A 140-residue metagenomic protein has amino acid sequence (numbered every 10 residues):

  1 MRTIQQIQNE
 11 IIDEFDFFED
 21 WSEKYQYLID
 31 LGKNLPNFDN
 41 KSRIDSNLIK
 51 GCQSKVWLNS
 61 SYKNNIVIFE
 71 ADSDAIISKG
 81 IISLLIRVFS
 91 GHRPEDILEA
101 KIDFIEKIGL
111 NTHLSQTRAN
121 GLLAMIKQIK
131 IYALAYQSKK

Functional and structural regions predicted by a protein language model:
M1-K55, Y62-V67, D103-A124, Q128-K140: N-terminal intrinsically disordered, cationic/polar leader segments that include organellar targeting peptides
W57-N59, L84: Short, hydrophobic/aromatic-rich beta-strand segments within well-structured domains
F69-A71: Extended, non-catalytic structural segments that build the interaction scaffolds of large macromolecular assemblies
S73-A75: A short interface-forming secondary-structure element
S78: Short Cys/His-based metal-binding microdomains
I81-H92: Alpha-helical support elements that line or immediately flank enzyme active sites and cofactor-binding pockets
G91-I108: Glycine-rich phosphate/pyrophosphate-binding loops and their adjacent beta-strand/loop elements at enzyme active sites
